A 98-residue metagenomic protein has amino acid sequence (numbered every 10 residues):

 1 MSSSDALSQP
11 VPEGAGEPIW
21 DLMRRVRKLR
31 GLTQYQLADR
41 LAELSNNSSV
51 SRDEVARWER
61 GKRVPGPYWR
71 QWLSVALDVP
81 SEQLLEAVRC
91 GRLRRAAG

Functional and structural regions predicted by a protein language model:
M1, G66-L84: DNA major-groove recognition helix of helix-turn-helix/homeodomain DNA-binding modules
M1-Y35, D39-R40, E82-E86: A short, Lys/Arg-rich alpha-helix, primarily the initiator
Q36, E54, W69: Ca2+-coordinating acidic residues in Ca2+-binding motifs
L41, E59, W69, L77 (+1 more regions): DNA major-groove recognition helix of helix-turn-helix
A42-P65: Recognition helix of helix-turn-helix/homeodomain-like DNA-binding domains that insert into the DNA major groove
S48-R52, S81-A87: Short, surface-exposed acidic
L85-G98: Short, charged recognition helix plus adjacent turn of helix-turn-helix-like nucleic-acid-binding domains
